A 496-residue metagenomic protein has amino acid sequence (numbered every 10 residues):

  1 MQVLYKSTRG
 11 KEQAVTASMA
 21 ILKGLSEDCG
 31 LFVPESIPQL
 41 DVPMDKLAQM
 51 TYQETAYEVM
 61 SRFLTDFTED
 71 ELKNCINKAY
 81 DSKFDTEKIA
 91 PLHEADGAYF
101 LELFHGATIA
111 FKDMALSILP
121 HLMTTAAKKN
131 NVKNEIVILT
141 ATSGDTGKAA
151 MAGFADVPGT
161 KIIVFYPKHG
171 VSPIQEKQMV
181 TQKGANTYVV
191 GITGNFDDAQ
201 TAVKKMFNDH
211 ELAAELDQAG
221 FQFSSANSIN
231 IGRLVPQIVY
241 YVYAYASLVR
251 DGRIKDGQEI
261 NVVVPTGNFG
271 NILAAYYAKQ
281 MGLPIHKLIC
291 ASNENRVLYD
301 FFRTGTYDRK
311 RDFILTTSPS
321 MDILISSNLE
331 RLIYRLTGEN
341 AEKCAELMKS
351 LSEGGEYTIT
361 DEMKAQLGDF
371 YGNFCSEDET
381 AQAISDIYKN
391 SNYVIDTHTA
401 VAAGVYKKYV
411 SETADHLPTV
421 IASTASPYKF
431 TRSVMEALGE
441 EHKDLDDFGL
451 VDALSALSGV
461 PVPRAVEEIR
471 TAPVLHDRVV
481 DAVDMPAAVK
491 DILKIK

Functional and structural regions predicted by a protein language model:
M1-K496: PLP-dependent amino-acid enzyme catalytic core
